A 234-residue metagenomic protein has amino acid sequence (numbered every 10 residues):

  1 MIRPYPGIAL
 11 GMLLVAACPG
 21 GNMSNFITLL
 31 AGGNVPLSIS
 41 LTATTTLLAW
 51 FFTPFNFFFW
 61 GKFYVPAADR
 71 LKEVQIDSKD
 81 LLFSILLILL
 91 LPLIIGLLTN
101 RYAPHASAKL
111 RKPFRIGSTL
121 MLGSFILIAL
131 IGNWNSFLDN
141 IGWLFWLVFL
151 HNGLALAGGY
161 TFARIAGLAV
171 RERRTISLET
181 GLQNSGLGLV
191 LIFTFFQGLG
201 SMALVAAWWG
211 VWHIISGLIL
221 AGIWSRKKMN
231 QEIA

Functional and structural regions predicted by a protein language model:
M1-A234: Alpha-helical transmembrane segments of multi-pass small-molecule/ion transporters
